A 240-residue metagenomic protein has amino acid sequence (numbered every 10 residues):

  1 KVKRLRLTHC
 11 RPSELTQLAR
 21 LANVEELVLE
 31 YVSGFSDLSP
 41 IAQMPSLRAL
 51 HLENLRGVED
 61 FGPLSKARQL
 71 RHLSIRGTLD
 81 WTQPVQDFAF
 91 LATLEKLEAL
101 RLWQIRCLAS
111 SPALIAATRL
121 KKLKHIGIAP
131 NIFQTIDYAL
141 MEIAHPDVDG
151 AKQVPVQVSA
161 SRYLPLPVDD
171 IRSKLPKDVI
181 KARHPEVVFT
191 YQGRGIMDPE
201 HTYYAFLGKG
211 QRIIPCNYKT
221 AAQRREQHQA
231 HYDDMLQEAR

Functional and structural regions predicted by a protein language model:
K1-A239: Concave beta-strand-loop units of leucine-rich repeat
